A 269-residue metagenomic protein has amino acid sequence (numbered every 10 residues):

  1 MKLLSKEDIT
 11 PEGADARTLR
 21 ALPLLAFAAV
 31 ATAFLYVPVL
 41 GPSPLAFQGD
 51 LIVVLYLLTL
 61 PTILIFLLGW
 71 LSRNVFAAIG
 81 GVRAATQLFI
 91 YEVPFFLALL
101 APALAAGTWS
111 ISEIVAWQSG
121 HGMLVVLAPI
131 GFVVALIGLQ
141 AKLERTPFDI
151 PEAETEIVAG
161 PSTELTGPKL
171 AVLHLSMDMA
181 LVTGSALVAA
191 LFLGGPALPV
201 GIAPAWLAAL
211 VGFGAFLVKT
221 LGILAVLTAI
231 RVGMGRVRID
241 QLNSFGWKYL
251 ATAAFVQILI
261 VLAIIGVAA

Functional and structural regions predicted by a protein language model:
K2-A269: Alpha-helical transmembrane segments of multi-pass membrane proteins predominantly involved in bioenergetics
